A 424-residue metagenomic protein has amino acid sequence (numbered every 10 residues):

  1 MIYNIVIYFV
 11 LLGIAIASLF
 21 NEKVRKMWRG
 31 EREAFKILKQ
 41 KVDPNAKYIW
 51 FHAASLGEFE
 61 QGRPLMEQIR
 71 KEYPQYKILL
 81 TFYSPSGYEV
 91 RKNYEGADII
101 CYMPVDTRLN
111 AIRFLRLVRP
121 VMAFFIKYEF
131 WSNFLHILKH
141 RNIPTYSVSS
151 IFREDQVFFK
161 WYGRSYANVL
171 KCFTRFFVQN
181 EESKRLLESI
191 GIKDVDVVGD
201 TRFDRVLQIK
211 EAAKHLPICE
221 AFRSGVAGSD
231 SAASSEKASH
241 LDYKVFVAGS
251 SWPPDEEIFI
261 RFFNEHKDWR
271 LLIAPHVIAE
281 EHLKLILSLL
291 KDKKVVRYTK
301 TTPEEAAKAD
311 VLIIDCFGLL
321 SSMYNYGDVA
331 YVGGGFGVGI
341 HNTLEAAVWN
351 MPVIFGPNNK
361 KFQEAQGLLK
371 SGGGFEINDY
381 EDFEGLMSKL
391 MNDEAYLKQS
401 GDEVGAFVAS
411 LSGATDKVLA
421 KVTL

Functional and structural regions predicted by a protein language model:
M1-L424: Nucleotide-activated sugar donor-binding and catalytic core shared by glycosyltransferases and related lipid-linked
